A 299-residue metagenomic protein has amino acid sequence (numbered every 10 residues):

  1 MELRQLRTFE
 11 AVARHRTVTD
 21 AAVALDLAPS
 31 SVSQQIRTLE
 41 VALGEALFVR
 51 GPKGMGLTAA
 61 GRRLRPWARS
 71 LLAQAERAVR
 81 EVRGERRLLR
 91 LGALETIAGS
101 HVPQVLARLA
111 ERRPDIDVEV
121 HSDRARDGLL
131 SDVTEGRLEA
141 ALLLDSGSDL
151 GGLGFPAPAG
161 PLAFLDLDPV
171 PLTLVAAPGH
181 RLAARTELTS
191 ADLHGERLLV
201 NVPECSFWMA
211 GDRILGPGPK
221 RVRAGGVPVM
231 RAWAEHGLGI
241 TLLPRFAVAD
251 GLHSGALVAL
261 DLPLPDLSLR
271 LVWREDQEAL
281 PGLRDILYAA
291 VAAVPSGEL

Functional and structural regions predicted by a protein language model:
E10-A28: Short helix-boundary/capping micro-motifs
E40-L57: A short LG(V/I)-centered, amphipathic sequence patch enriched for acidic residue(s) preceding the LG motif
A42-L43, L64-R86: Alpha-helical linker/hinge and terminal dimerization helices associated with HTH transcriptional regulators
R86-G151: Central regulatory/effector-binding core of bacterial HTH transcription factors
T134, L144-A157, M209-R213, V227-L257: A ligand-binding cleft/hinge motif common to bilobed small-molecule-binding domains
S146, L182, S190, H194-P217: Secondary-structure junction motif
F155-L172, A176-L198: Flexible hinge/capping segments at coil-to-helix
V258-L299: A late-sequence structural motif
